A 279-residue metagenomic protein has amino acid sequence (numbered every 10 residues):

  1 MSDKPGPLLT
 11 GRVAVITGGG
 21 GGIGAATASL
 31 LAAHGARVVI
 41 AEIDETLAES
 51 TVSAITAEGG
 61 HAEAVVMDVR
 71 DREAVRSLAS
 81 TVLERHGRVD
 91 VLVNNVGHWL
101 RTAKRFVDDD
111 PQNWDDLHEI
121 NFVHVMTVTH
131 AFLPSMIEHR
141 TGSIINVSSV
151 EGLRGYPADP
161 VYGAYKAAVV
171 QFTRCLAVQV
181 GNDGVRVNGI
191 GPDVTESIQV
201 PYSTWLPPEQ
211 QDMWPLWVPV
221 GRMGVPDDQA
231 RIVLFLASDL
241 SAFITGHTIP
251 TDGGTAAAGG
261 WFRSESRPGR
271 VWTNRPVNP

Functional and structural regions predicted by a protein language model:
S2-P5, V161, N182, G189-V218 (+1 more regions): A glycine/serine/threonine-rich, flexible loop-to-helix segment that serves as the NAD(P) cofactor-binding "lid"
G6-V39: Canonical Rossmann dinucleotide-binding motif of NAD(H)/NADP(H)-dependent dehydrogenases/reductases, specifically
T102-F106, D110-H118, W214: Substrate-binding pocket helix/loop in short-chain dehydrogenase/reductase
M126, R186, R222-T251, A256: C-terminal substrate-recognition "lid" of short-chain dehydrogenase/reductases
T129, Y165, T173: Active-site helix of classical SDR
P134, V178-N182, A242: Alpha-helical segment proximal to the catalytic Tyr-Lys
S149: Residue(s) in the substrate-gating loop at a strand-loop-helix junction that position the organic substrate next
